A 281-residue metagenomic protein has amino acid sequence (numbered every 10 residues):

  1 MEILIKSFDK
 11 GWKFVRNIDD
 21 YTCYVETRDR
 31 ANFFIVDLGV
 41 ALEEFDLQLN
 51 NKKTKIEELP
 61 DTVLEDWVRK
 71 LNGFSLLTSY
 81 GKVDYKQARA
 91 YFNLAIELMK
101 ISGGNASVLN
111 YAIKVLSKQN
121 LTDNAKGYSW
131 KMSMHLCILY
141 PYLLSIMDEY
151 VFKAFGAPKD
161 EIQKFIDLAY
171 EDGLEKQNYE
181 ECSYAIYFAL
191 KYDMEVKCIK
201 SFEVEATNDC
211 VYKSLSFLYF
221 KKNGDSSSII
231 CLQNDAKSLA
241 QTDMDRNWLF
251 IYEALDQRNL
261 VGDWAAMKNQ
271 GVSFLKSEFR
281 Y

Functional and structural regions predicted by a protein language model:
M1, N17-I18, T22-C23, L38 (+4 more regions): Long, contiguous hydrophobic alpha-helical segments, chiefly transmembrane helices and signal peptides
M1-D19, C23-E26, R30-F33, A154 (+1 more regions): Active-site palm subdomain of RNA-directed nucleic acid polymerases
I5-S7, I56, I138, W248: Generic detector of bulky aromatic hydrophobic side chains
K13, R28-L98, K114: Polymerase palm active-site segment centered on the conserved acidic dipeptide of motif C
D66-Y281: Right-hand nucleic-acid polymerase module
